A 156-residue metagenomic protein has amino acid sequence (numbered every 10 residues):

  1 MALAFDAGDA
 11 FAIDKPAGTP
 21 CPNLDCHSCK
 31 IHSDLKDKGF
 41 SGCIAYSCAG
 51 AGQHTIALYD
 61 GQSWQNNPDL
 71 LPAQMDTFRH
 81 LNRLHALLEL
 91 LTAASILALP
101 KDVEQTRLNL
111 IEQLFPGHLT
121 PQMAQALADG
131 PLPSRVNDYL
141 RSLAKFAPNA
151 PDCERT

Functional and structural regions predicted by a protein language model:
A4-S28, H32-T156: Short loop/turn segments that flank or connect secondary-structure elements
